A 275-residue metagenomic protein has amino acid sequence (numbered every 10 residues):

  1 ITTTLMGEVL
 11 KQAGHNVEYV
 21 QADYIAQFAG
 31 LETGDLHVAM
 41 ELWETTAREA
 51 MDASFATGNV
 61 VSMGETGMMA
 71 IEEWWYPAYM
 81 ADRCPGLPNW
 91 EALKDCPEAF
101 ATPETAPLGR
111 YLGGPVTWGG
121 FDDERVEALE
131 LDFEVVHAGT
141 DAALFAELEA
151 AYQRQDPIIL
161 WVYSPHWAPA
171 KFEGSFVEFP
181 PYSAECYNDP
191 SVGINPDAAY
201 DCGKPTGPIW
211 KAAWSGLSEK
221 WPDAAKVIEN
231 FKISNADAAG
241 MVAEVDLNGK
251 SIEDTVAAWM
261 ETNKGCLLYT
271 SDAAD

Functional and structural regions predicted by a protein language model:
I1-N16, V126: Short, polar/charged alpha-helical segment
T3, V20-G58, E147-E149, W167-F172: Pocket-flanking alpha-helical
L36-M40, R110-N188: Ligand-binding pocket segment of bilobal, Venus flytrap-like solute-binding proteins
G58-Y111: A conserved helix-loop-strand patch within extracytoplasmic ligand-binding domains of the periplasmic binding
E72-R83, G207-K220, M241-E244: A bilobed periplasmic-binding-protein/Venus flytrap-type ligand-binding module shared by bacterial periplasmic
A168-V227, F231: C-terminal lobe and pocket-closing loops of periplasmic/extracytoplasmic Venus-flytrap solute-binding proteins
A225, E229-W259: C-terminal capping/gating helix-and-loop segments adjacent to ligand/active sites or protein-protein/ligand interfaces
Y269-D275: Conserved small/polar residues in nucleotide/adenosyl-binding loops
